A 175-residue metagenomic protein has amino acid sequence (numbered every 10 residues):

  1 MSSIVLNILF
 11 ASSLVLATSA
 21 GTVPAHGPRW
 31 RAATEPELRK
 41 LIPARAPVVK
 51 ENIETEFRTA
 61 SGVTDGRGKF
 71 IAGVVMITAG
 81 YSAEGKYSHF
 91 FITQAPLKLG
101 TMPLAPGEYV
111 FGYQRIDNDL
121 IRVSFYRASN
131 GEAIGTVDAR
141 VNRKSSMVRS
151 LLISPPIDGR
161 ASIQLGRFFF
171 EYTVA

Functional and structural regions predicted by a protein language model:
M1, N7, S124-Y126: Generic secretory/membrane-interface signal
S2, E108-F111, I163: Conserved short hydrophobic patches within well-ordered secondary structure
S2-S3, T34: Serine/threonine-rich low-complexity intrinsically disordered regions
S3-A17: Bacterial N-terminal signal peptides
I8, T55, S88-H89: Short non-domain terminal segments
S19-Y81, G131-A175: Primarily secretory-pathway and cell-envelope proteins
M76-N130: Mid-length scaffold segments of soluble, non-membrane domains
